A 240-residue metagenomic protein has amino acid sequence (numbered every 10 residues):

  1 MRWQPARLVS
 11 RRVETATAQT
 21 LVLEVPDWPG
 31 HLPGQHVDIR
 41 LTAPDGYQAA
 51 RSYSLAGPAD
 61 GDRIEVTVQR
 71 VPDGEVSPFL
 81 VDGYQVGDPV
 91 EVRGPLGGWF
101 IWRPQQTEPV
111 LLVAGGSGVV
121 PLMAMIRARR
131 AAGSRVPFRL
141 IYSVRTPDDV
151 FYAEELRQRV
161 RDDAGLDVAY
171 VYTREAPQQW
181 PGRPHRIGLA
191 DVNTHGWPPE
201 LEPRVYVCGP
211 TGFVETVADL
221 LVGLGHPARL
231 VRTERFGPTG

Functional and structural regions predicted by a protein language model:
M1-D88, V144-T146, V171-E175: Ferredoxin-reductase
R2, P137-G240: Reductase modules of NAD(P)H-dependent flavoproteins
G34, G118, P210: Short, conserved phosphate/pyrophosphate- and ester-handling motifs at nucleotide-, phospho-/glycolipid
G94-Q106: A short, basic/flexible loop-to-alpha-helix module at the beginning of a structural domain
R103-P109, P199-L201: Short helix-loop-beta connector
S117-L122, F213: Hydrophobic/small residue at the entry helix of a nucleotide-binding pocket
P121-A131: Histidine-anchored nucleotide/phosphate-binding helix
